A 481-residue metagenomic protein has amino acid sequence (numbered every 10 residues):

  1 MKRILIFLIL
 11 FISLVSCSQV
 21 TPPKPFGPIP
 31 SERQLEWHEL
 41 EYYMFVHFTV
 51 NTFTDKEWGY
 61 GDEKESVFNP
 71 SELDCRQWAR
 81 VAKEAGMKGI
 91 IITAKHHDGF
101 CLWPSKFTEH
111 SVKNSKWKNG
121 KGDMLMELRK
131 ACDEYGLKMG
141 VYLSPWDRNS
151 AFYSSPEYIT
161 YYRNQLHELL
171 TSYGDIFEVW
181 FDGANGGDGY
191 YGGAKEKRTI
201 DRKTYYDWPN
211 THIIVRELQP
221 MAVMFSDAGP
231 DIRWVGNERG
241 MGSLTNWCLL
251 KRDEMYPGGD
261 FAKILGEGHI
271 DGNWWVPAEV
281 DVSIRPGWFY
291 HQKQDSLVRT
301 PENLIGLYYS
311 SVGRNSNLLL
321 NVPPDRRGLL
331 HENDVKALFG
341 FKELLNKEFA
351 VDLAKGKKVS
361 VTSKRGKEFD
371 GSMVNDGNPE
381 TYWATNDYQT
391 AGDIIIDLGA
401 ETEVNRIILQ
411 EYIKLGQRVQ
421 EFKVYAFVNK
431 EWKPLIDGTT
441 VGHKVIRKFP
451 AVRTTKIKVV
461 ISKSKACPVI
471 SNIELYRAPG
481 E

Functional and structural regions predicted by a protein language model:
M1-T21: Bacterial Sec-dependent N-terminal signal peptides
Q19-D376, T381-T390, I395, I408-Q410 (+6 more regions): Mature catalytic domains of secreted/periplasmic carbohydrate-active enzymes
A391, G399-R406, T454: Extended extracellular/luminal ectodomain segments enriched in beta-structured repeat modules
R406, E421-K423, N472: Conserved beta-strand and immediately adjacent loop positions that scaffold enzyme active sites
Y412, F427-N429, A478: Inter-blade boundary loops/turns of WD-repeat beta-propellers
Q417-N429: Short, surface-exposed beta-strand/strand-loop-strand elements in extracellular ectodomains
